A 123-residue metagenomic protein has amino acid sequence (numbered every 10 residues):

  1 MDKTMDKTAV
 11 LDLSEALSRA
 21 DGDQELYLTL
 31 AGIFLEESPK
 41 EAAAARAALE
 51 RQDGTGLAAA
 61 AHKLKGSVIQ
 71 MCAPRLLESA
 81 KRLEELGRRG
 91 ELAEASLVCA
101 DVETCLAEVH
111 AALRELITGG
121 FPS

Functional and structural regions predicted by a protein language model:
M1-S123: Two-component system phosphorelay core
